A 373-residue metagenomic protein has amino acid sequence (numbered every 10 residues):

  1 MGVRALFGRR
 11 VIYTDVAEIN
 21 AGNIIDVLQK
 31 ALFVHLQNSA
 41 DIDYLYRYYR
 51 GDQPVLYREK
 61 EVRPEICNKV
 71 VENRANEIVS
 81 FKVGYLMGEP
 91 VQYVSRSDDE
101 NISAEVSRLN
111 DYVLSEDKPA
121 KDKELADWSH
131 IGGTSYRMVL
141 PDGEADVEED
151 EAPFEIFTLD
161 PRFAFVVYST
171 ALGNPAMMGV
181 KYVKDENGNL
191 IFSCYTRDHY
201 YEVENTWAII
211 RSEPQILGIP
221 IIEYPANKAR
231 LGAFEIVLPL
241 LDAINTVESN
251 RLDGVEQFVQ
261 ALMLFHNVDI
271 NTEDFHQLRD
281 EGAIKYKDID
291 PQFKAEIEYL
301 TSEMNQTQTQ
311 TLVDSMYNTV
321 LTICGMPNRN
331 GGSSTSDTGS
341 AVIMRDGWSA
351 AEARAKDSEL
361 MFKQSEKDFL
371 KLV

Functional and structural regions predicted by a protein language model:
M1-F154: Extended, helix-rich architectural segments
F7-R9, E59, N76, G88 (+7 more regions): Intrinsic-disorder/low-complexity loop/linker signature
K123-L231: Extended, regular secondary-structure scaffolds
I210-D346: Extended, charged amphipathic alpha-helical segments
V313, E359-E366: Long amphipathic alpha-helices with heptad-repeat character, especially coiled-coil-forming segments used
A350-A353, D357, Q364: Extended amphipathic alpha-helical segments with heptad-repeat/coiled-coil character used for oligomerization, fusion
K371-V373: Substrate-recognition/cap regions that form aromatic- and gly/pro-loop-enriched pockets for small-molecule ligands
